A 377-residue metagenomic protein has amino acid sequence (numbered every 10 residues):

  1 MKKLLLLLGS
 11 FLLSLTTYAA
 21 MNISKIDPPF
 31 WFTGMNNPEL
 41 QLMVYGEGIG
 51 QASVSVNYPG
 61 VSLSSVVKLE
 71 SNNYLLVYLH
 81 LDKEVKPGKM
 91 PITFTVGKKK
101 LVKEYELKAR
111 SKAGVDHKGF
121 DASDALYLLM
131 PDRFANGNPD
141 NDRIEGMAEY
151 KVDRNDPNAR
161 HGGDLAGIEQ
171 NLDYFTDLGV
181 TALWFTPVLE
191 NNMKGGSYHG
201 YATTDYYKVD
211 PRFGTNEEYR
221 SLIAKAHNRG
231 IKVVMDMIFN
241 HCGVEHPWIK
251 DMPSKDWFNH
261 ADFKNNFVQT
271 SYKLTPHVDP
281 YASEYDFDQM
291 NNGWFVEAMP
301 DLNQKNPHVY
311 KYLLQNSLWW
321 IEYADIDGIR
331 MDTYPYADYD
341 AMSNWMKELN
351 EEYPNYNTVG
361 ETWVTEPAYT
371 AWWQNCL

Functional and structural regions predicted by a protein language model:
M1-L4: Positively charged n-region of N-terminal signal peptides that target proteins for export
L7-T16: Bacterial N-terminal signal peptides
A20-Q51, K103, L107-K112, H117: Beta-strand/beta-sandwich contexts
N36-K98: Immunoglobulin-like IPT/TIG beta-sandwich domains and homologous Ig-like subdomains
K98-R212, N216-K232, P247: N-terminal structural segment of carbohydrate-active enzymes
G146-M147, M193-D205, F239-D286, K347 (+1 more regions): Aromatic- and acidic-residue-enriched segments that line the glycan-binding/catalytic groove of carbohydrate-active
Y201-R229, E284-L313: Chitinase-like catalytic core of GlcNAc-active glycosidases
I223, H241, N316-L318, E322-L377: Active-site-proximal helices and loops of the catalytic beta/alpha 8
